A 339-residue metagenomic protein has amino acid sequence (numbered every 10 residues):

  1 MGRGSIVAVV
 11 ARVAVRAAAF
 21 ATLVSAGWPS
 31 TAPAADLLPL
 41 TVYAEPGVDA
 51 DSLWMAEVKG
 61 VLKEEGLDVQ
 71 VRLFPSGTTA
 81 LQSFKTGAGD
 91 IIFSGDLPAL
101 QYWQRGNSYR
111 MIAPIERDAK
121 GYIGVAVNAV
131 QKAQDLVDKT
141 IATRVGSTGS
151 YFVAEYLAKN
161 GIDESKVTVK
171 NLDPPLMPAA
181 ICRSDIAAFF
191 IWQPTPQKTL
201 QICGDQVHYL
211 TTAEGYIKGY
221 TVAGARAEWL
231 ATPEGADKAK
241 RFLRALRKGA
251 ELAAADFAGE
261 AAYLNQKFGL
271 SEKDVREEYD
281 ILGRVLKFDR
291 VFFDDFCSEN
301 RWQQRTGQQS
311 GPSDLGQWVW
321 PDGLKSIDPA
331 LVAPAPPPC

Functional and structural regions predicted by a protein language model:
M1-R12: N-terminal secretory signal peptides that target proteins for export/translocation
A14-G27: Bacterial N-terminal signal peptides
W28-A34: Sec/Tat signal peptide C-region and signal peptidase I cleavage site
A35-D163, T168-N171, A187-Q193, Y209-L210 (+1 more regions): Short, glycine-/small- and polar/acidic-enriched structural segments that line small-molecule recognition paths
G60, Q82, T86, L100 (+11 more regions): Solvent-exposed, polar/charged alpha-helical surfaces in well-ordered, non-transmembrane soluble domains, broadly
L97-P98, K170, P175-K267: Pocket-lining segment of extracytoplasmic ligand-binding domains
A231-S310: Secondary-structure end/capping motifs
Q304-C339: Conserved C-terminal helix/tail region of periplasmic/extracytoplasmic solute-binding proteins
